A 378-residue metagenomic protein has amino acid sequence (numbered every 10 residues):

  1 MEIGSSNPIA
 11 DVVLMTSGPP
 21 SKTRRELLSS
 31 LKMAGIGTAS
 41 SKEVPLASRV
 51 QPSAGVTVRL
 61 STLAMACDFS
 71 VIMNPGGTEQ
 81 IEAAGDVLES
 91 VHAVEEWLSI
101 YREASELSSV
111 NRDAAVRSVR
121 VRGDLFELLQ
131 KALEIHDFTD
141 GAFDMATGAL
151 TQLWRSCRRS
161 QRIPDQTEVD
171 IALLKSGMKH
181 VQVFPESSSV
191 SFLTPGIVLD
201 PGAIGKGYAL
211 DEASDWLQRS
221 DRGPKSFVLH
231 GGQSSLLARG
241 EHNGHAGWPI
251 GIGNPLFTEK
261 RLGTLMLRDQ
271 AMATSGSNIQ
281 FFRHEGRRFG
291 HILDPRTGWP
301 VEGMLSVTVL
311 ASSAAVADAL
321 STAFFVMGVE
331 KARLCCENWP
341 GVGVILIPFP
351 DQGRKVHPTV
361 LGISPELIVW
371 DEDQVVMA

Functional and structural regions predicted by a protein language model:
E2-A378: Mature catalytic core of soluble alpha/beta enzymes
